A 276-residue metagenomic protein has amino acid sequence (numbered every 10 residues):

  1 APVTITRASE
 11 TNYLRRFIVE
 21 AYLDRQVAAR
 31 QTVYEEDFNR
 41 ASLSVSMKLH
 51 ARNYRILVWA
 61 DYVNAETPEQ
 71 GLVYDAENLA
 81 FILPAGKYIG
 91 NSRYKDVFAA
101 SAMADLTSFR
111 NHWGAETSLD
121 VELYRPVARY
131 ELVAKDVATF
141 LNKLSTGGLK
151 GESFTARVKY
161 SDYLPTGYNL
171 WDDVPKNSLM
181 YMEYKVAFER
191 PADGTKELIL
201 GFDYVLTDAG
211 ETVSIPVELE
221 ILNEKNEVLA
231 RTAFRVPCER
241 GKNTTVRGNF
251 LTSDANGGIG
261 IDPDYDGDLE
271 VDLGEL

Functional and structural regions predicted by a protein language model:
A1, N249-L276: Intrinsically disordered, low-complexity repeat and linker tracts
A1-N12, A134-S145: Short amphipathic, basic-aromatic surface patches that mediate peripheral association with negatively charged
Y13-L72, N142-C238, L273-L276: Tryptophan-paired
F17, A128-Y130: Short structural boundary motif marking the start of a folded domain
D37-N39, N64-S118, K185-F188, K225-S253: Structured interaction patches on ligand/partner-binding surfaces of diverse proteins
L57, E131-V133: Residues within well-ordered beta-strands of beta-sheet-rich folds
T117-A128: Beta-strand-rich domain onsets/edges
